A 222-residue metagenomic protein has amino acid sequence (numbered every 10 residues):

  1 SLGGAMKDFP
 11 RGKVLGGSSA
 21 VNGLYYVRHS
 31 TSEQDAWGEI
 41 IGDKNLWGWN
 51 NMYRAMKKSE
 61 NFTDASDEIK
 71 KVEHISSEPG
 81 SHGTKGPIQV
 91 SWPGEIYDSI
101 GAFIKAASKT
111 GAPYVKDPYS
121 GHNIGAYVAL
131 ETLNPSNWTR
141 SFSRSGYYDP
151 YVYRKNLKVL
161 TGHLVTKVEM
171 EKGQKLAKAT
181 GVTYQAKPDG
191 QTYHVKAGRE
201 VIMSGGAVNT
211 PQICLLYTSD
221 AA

Functional and structural regions predicted by a protein language model:
S1-D8: N-terminal FAD cofactor-binding segment of flavoenzymes
M6, K44, G190-H194: Short, mixed charged/polar active-site loops that provide acid/base catalysis or chelate metal/phosphate cofactors
L15-I40: Periplasmic solute-binding protein
E39-K167, E171, A179: Conserved redox-cofactor binding core of oxidoreductases
E169-V195, V201: Conserved beta-strand-loop-beta-strand element in the redox core of flavoprotein oxidoreductases
G198-G206, I213: Short hydrophobic core segments
Y217-A222: Conserved small/polar residues in nucleotide/adenosyl-binding loops
